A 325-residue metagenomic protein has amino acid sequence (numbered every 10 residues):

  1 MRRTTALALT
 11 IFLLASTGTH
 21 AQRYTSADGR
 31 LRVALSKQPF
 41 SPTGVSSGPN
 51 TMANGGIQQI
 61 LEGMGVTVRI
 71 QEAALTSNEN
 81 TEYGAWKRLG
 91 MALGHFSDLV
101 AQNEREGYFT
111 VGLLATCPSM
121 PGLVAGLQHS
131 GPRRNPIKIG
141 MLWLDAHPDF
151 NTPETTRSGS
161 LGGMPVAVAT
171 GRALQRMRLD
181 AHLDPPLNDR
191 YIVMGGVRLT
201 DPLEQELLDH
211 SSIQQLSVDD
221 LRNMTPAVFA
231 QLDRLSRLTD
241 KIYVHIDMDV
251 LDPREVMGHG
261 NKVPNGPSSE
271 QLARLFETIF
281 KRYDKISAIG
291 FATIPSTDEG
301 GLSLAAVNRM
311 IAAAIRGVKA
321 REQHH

Functional and structural regions predicted by a protein language model:
R3-T17: Cleavable N-terminal signal peptides of Sec/SRP-targeted secreted and luminal proteins
Q22-G112, S119, L123, S130-P136 (+1 more regions): Catalytic cores of soluble, metal-dependent hydrolases
P118-S119, H129, G140-P153: Long, hydrophobic, well-ordered secondary-structure blocks that form the structural core and pocket-lining surfaces
A125-G140, T156-M164: A glycine- and small-aliphatic-rich helix-loop capping segment at beta-alpha/alpha-beta transitions that lines
W143-A146, T170, M194-L199, S217-D219 (+1 more regions): Short, structured patches in soluble enzyme cores that scaffold and shape functional sites
F150, G159-D189, V193-P202, N223-A227: Active-site glycine-rich loop that binds ribose-phosphate moieties when present
T155-G163, L207-Q215, G258-V263: Short, surface-exposed, charged loop/turn segments at secondary-structure junctions
D201-L208, A230: Redox- and metal-dependent alpha/beta enzyme cores, enriched for Fe-S-associated oxidoreductases and cofactor-handling
